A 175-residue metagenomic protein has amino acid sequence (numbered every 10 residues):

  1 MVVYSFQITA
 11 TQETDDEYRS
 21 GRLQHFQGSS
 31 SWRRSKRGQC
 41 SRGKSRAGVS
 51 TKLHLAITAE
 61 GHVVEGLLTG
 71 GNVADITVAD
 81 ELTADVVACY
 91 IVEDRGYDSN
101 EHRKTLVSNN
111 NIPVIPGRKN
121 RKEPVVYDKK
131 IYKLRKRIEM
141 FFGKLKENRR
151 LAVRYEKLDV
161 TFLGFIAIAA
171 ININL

Functional and structural regions predicted by a protein language model:
M1-L175: Short alpha-helical elements
